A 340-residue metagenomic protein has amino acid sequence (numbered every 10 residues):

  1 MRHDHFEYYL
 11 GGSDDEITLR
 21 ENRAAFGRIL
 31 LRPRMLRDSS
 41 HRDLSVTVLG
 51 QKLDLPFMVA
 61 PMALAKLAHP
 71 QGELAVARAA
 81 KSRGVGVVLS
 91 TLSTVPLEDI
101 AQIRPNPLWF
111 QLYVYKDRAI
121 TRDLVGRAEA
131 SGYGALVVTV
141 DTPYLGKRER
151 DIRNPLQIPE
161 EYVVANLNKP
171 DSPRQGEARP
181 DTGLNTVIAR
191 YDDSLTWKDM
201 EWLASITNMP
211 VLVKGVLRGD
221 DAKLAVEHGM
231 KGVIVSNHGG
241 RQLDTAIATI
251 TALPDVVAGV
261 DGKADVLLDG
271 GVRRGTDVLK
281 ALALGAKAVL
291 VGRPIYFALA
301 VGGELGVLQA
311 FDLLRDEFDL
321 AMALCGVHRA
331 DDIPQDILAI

Functional and structural regions predicted by a protein language model:
M1-G27, A248-I340: Alpha/beta catalytic cores of nucleotide-metabolism and tRNA/nucleoside-modifying enzymes
M1-G50, R148, P155-L195, D331-I333 (+1 more regions): An N-cap/entry alpha-helix motif that binds or orients negatively charged groups
Y9, V87-L89, W109-L112, L212-V213 (+1 more regions): Short catalytic-loop micro-motif centered on adjacent basic/acidic residues
G12, S90, Q111, V138 (+2 more regions): Active-site-adjacent beta-strand anchor residues
L30, S45-T47, P56-A60, G86-S90 (+2 more regions): Short, conserved beta-strand segments within well-ordered enzyme catalytic domains that often line or immediately flank
L53-L97: Glycine-rich active-site/cofactor-binding loop and its immediate structural neighborhood
L64, A77-R78, D99, I103 (+2 more regions): Alpha/beta enzyme core
K81-I103, P107-T121: A gly/proline- and charged-residue-enriched helix-loop-helix capping module
